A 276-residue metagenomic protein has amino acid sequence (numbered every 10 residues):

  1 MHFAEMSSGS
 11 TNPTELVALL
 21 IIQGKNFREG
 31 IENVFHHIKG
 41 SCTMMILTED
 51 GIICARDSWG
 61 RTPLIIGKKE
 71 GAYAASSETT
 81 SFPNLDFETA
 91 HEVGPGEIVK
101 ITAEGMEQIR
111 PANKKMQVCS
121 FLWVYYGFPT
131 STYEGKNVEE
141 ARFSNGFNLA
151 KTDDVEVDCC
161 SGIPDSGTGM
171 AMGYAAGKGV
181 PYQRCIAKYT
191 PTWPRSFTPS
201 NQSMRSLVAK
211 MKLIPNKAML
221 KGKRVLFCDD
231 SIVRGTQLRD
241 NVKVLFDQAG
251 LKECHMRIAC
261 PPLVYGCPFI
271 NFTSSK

Functional and structural regions predicted by a protein language model:
M1-G94, K100-V157, I163: Conserved short alpha-helical segments that host acidic/polar catalytic motifs at enzyme active sites
V34-F35, D50-G51, R56, K68 (+2 more regions): PRPP-dependent phosphoribosyltransferase catalytic core
R56, S77, A103, G162-D165 (+5 more regions): Active-site proximal loops enriched in glycine and acidic residues that flank catalytic Cys/His/Asp and coordinate
R61-T62, F82-P83, E107-Q108, G167-A171 (+3 more regions): Flexible loop/turn segments at secondary-structure boundaries
S81, E88, V93-E97, F147-D153 (+2 more regions): Phosphate/diphosphate-binding loops
D154-V157, A176-Q183, A218-K221, K243-E253: Secondary-structure transition/capping motifs at alpha-helix termini and the adjoining loop/turn into the next element
V155-S166, M170, H255: Short glycine-rich phosphate-binding loop at a beta-alpha junction
G179-V225, G235-T236, V264-S275: Short, glycine/charge-rich flexible loops or terminal/linker lids adjacent to PRPP-binding catalytic cores
